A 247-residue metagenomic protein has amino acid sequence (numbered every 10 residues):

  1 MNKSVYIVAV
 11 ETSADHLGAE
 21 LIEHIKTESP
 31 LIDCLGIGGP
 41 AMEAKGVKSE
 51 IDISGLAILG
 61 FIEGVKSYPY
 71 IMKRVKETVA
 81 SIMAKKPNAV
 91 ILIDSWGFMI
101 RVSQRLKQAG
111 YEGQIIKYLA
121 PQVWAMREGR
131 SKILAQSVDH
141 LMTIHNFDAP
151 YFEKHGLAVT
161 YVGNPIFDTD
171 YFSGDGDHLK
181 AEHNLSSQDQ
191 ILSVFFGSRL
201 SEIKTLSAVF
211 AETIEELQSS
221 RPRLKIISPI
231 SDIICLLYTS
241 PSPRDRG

Functional and structural regions predicted by a protein language model:
M1-N2, I116, L224, Y238: Generic cytosolic/nucleocytoplasmic N-terminal low-complexity/intrinsically disordered segments
K3-H183, F195-I203, E216: Active-site and donor-binding regions of nucleotide-sugar-utilizing enzymes
K3-S4, S186-S193, K225: Charged active-site motifs of nucleotide-sugar-dependent glycosyltransferases
L17, R199-P229: Conserved catalytic-core segment of nucleotide-activated headgroup transferases in glycan assembly
V162, P229-S231: Generic beta-strand/beta-sheet core signal
D232-L237: Short, structured helix-loop element that forms part of the nucleotide-activated donor/catalytic region
Y238-G247: Single conserved hydrophobic/aromatic residue that forms the stacking wall/gate of nucleotide- or nucleobase-binding
